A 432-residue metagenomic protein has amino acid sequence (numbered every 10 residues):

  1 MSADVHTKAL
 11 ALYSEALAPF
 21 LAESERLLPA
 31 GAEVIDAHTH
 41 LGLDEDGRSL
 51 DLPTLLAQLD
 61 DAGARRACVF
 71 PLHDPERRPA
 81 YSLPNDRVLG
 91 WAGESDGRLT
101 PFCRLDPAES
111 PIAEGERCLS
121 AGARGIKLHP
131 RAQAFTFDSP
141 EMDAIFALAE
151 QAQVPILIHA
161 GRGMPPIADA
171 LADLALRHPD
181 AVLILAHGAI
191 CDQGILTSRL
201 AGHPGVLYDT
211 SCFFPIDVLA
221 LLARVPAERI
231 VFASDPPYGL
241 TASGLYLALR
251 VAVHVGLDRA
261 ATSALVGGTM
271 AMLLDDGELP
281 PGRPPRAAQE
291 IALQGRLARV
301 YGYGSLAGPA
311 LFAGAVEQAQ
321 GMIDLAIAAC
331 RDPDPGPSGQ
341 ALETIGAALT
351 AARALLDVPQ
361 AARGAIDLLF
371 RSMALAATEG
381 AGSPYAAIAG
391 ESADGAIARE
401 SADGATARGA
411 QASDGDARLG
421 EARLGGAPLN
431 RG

Functional and structural regions predicted by a protein language model:
S2-E33, L56-A57, R65-R66, S243-G395 (+1 more regions): Mid-to-C-terminal alpha-helical segments outside catalytic/metal-binding sites
H6, L10-L17, G125, S139-V231 (+1 more regions): Catalytic pocket-lining loop regions of alpha/beta-barrel enzymes, especially the amidohydrolase/enolase/GH5 lineages
V34-D44, L157-G161, G188: Histidine-centered catalytic micro-motifs
H38, L59, V88, I126 (+3 more regions): Conserved, mostly hydrophobic/aromatic
R48-Q58, E109-C118: Short, acidic/polar
R65-R66, P79-P155, L369-P384: Active-site gating/metal-coordination segments in enzymes
S139-I145, M164, H203, A220-L273: Ligand-binding grooves and catalytic loops that recognize ribose/phosphate and carbohydrate rings, and esterified lipid
A387-R431: Intrinsically disordered, low-complexity terminal tails and inter-domain linkers enriched for S/T/G/P/D/E
